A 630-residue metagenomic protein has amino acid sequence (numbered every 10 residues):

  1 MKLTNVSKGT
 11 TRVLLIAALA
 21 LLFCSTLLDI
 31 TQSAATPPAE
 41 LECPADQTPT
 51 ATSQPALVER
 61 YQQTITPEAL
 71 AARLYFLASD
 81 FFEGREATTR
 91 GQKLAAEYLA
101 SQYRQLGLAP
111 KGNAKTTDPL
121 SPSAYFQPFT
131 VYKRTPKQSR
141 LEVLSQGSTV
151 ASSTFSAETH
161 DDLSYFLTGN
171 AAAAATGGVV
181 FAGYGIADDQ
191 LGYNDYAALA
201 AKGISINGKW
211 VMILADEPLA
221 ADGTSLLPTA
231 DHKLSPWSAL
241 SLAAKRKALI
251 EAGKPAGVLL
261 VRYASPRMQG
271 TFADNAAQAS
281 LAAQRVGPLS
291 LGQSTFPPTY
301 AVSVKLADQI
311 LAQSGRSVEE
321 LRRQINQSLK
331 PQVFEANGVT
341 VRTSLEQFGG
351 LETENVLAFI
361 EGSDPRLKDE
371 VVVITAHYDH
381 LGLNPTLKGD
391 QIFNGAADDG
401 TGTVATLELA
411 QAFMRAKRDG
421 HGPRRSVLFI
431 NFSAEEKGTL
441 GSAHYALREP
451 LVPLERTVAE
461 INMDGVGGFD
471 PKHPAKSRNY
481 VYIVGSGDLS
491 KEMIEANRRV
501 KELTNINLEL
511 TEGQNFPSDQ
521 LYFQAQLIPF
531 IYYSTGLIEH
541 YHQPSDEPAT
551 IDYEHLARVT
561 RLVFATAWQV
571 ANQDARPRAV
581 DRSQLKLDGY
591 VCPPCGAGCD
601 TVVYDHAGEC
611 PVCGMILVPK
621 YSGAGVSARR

Functional and structural regions predicted by a protein language model:
Q47-R90, L106, P110, Y125 (+3 more regions): N-terminal capping segment at the start of a domain
S53-Q54, D161-A198, G203, L291-G395 (+2 more regions): Soluble metallo-hydrolase cores and metallopeptidase-like ectodomains found primarily in the secretory/periplasmic
T64-P110, S145-S148, Q190, G203-S205 (+3 more regions): Catalytic-core environment of secreted peptidases
E83-W210, L214-T224, E335, S344 (+1 more regions): Noncatalytic luminal/extracellular "stalk/propeptide" segments of secretory-pathway proteins
F155-L291, T295-P298, E361, Q391-N394 (+2 more regions): Extracellular/luminal Protease-associated
A157-E158, A172, P288-L289, T295-R316 (+1 more regions): Metal-dependent peptidase/peptidase-like ectodomains
Q411, E539-L585: His/Asp/Glu-rich mid-to-C-terminal helical/loop segments that flank catalytic regions of hydrolases
L585-R630: Intrinsically disordered, low-complexity terminal tails/loops enriched in metal-binding residues
